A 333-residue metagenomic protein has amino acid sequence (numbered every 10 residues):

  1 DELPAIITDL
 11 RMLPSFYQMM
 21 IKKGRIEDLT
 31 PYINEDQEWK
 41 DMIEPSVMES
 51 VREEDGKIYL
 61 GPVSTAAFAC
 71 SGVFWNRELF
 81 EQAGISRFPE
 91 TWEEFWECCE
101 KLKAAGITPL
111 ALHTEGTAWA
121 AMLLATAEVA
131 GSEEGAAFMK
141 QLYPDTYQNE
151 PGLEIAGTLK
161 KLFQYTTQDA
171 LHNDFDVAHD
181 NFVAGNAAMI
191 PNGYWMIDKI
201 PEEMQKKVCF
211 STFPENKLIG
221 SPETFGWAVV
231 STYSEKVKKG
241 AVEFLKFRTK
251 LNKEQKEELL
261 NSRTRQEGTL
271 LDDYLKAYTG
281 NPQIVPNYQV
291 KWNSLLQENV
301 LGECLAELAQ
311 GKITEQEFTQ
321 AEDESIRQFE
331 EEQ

Functional and structural regions predicted by a protein language model:
D1-K23, N34-D41, R87, L171 (+4 more regions): Conserved N-terminal structural module of periplasmic/extracytoplasmic solute-binding proteins
R11-S71, C209: Hinge/lid segment of periplasmic solute-binding proteins
D28-E44, R87, V129-E154, E202-E203 (+1 more regions): Short, solvent-exposed loop/beta-turn-alpha elements that line the ligand-binding surface or hinge of extracytoplasmic
E53-A66, S71, W96-P144, A187: Extracytoplasmic/periplasmic solute-binding protein
R77, E81-A83, G157, Q164-Y165 (+6 more regions): Extracytoplasmic/periplasmic substrate-recognition and gating elements
E90-E97, D169-V183: Short helix-initiation/N-cap motifs at beta->coil->alpha
C98-L102, K140-H172: Glycine-centered hinge/linker elements that transmit conformational signals in sensory and ligand-binding systems
K206-S211, Q255-A309, E331-E332: Long, aromatic- and glycine/proline-rich binding clefts that accommodate carbohydrate-like moieties
